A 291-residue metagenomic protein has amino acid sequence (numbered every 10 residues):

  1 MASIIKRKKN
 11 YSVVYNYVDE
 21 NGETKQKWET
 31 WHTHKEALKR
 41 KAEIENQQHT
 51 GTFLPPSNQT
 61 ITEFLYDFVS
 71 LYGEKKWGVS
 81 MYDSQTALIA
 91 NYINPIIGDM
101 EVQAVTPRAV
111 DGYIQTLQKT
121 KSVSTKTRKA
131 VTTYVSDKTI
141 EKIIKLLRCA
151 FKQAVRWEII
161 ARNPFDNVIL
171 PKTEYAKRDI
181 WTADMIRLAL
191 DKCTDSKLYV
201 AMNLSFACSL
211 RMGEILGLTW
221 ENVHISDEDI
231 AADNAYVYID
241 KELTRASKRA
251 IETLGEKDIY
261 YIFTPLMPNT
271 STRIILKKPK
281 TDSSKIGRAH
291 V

Functional and structural regions predicted by a protein language model:
S3, Y17, S70-I159, P164 (+1 more regions): N-terminal core-binding DNA-recognition domain of tyrosine site-specific recombinases/integrases
K6-G112: N-terminal DNA-binding module of tyrosine recombinases/phage integrases
S12-V14, D184-M185, L218-R288: Conserved tyrosine-mediated DNA breakage-rejoining catalytic core shared by Y-recombinases
E20-K25, P95, Y134, K172-E174 (+1 more regions): Short glycine-enriched loop/turn motifs at secondary-structure junctions
L38, R148, L216-G217: Short, surface-exposed helix/turn micro-motifs that flank interaction/cofactor sites
V123-K126, A130-D137, E141-I143, R156 (+3 more regions): Basic, Lys/Arg- and aromatic-enriched nucleic-acid-binding interface segment
